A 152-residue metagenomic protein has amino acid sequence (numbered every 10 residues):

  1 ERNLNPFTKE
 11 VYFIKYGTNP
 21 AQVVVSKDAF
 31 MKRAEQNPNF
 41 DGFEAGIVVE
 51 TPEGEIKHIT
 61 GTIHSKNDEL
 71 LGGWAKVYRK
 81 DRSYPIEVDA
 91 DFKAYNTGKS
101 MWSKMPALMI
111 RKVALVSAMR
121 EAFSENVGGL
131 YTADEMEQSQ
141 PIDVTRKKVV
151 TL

Functional and structural regions predicted by a protein language model:
E1-L152: Glycine-rich anion-binding surface patch
